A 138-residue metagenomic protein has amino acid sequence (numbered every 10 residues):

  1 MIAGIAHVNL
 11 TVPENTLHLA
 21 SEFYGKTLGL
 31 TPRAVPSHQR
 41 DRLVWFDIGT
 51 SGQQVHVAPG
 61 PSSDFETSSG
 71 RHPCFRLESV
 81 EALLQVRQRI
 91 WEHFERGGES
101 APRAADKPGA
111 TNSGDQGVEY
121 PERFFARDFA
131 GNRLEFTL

Functional and structural regions predicted by a protein language model:
M1-A3, Q88, E92-L138: Vicinal oxygen chelate
I5-E14, V44-D47, F65-F94, E122-R127: Vicinal oxygen chelate
L10-Q54: Core segments of cupin and vicinal oxygen chelate
P36-R40, S63-F65, G114-V118: A short beta-turn/loop motif at secondary-structure boundaries
G52-S62: A glycine-rich, hydrophobic loop/mini-helix early in the fold
Q54, E81-L83, L134: Residue-level signal for secondary-structure boundary sites
